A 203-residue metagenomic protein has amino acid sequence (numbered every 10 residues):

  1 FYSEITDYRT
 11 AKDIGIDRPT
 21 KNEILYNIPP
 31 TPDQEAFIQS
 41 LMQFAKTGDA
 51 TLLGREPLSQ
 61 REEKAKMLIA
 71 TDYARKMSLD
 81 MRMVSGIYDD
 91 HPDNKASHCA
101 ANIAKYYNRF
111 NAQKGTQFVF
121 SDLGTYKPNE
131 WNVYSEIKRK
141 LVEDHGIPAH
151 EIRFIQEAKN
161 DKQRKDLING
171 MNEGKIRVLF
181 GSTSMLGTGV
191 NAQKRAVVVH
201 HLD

Functional and structural regions predicted by a protein language model:
F1-D89, A101, K105: Inter-lobe coupling linker of SF2 helicases/translocases
K21-E23, I147-H150, I176, K194-V199: Short glycine-/polar-rich loops that comprise or flank the Walker A/P-loop and associated switch/sensor motifs
L25, T116-F118, R177-V178: Residue-level preference for the first positions of well-ordered beta-strands
P57-A65, A112-S135: Conserved strand-helix element at the start of the C-terminal RecA-like helicase core
A74, K165, L179-D203: SF2 helicase motor core recognition
Y88-A100, N129-Y134: Phosphate/oxyanion-binding active-site loops and adjacent basic polyanion-contact surfaces
G124-F154: Conserved helicase motor "Helicase C" RecA-like lobe of SF1/SF2 P-loop NTPases
P148-T183: Conserved helicase ATPase core of P-loop NTP-dependent helicases/translocases
